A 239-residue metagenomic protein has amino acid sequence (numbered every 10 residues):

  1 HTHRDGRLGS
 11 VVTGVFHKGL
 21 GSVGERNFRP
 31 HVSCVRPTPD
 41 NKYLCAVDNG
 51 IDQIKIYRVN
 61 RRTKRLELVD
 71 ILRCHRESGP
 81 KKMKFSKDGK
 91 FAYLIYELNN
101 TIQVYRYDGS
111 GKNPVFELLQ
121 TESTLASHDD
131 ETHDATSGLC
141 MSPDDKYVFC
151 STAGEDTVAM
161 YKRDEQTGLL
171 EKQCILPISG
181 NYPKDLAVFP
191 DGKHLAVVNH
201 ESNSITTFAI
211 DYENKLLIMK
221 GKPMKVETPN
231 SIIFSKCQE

Functional and structural regions predicted by a protein language model:
H1-C34: Asp-box/WD-like beta-propeller blade repeats and closely related beta-sheet repeat scaffolds
H1-G9, R58-R65, Y105-F116, Y161-G168 (+1 more regions): Short loop/turn segments immediately following beta-strands, especially the blade-tip and inter-blade linker loops
F16, E25-R29, L72-R76, S123 (+3 more regions): Surface loop/turn motifs at the tips and blade-to-blade linkers of beta-strand repeat domains
H31, G79, A135, G154 (+2 more regions): Beta-rich catalytic cores
P39-D40, K87-G89, P143-D144, P190-G192 (+1 more regions): Residue-level detector of Asp-centered blade-edge/turn motifs that repeat once per structural unit in beta-propeller
N49-G50, V59, E97-L98, Y107 (+3 more regions): Short loop/turn segments immediately following the C-termini of beta-strands
